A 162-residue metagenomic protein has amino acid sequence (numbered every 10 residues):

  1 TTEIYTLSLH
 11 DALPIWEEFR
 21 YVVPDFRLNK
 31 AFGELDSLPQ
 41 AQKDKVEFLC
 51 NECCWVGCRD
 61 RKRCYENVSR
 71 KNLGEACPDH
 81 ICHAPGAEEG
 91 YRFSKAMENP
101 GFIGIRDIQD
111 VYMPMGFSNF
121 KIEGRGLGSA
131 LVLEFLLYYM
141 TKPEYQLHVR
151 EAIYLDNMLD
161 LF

Functional and structural regions predicted by a protein language model:
T1-T6: Short, exposed "boundary/linker" segments that immediately precede the start of a downstream structural module
L7-S8, A12, E18-F162: Active-site pocket-lining/capping segments in soluble small-molecule metabolic enzymes
